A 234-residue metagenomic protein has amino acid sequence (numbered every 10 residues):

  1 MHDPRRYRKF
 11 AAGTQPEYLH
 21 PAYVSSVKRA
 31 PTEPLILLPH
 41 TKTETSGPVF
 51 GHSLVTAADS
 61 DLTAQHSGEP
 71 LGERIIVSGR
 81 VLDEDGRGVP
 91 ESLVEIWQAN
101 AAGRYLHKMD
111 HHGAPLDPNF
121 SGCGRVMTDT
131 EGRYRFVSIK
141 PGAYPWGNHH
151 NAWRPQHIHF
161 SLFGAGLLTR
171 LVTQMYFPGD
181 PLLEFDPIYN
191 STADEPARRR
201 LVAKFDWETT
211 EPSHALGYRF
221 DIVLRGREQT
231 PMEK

Functional and structural regions predicted by a protein language model:
M1-K234: Beta-strand-dominated extracellular/periplasmic modules and repeats in secreted or surface-exposed proteins
